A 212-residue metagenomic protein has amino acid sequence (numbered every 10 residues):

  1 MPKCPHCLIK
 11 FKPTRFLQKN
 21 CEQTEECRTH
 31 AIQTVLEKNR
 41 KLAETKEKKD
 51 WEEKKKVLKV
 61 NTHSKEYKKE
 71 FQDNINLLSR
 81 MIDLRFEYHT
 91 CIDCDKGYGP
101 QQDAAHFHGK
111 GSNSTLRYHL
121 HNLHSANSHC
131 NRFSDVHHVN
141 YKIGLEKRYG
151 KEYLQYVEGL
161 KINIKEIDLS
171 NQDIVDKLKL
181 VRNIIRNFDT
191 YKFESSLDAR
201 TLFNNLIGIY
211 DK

Functional and structural regions predicted by a protein language model:
M1, P13-F16, F86, Y118-N122: Flanking scaffold residues of small Cys/His-coordinated metal-binding clusters
M1-N74, I167-K212: A boundary/linker detector
K3, L58-T62, E66-I82, H124 (+1 more regions): Positively charged, helix-rich recognition surfaces that bind polyanionic ligands
K3, N20, E26, H89-T90 (+2 more regions): The −1 position to Zn-ligating cysteines in a subset of zinc-ribbon hairpins
E25-Q33, D95-G99, N122-G150: Short Cys/His-centered divalent metal-binding micro-motifs
N39-R40, N113-H121, R132-S170: Polybasic, low-complexity binding patches
R80, T90-L123: Histidine-centered nuclease catalytic patch
E87, S134, H138, D189-K192: Long, hydrophobic, amphipathic alpha-helical segments used as structural scaffolds
